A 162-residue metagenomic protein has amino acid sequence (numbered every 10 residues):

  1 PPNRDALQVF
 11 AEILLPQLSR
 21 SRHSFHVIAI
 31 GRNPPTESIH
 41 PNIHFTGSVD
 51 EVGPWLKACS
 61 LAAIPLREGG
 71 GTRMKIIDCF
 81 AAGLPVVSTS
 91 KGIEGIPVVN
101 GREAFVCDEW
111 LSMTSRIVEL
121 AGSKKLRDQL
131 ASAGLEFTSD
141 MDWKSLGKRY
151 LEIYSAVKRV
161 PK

Functional and structural regions predicted by a protein language model:
P1-A58: Conserved catalytic-core segment of nucleotide-activated headgroup transferases in glycan assembly
L7-A11, V27, C79, M113 (+1 more regions): A structural motif in glycosyltransferase catalytic domains
S38, S90-G101, F105-V106: Short acidic/histidine- and often glycine-rich active-site loop of Leloir-type glycosyltransferases that engages
G47, I64-G69, K91-G92: Short Ser/Thr-rich beta->loop micro-motif in glycosyltransferases that lines and helps position the nucleotide-sugar
K57-G71, A82-P85: Acidic donor-binding loop of glycosyltransferase active sites
K75-D78, P85-T89: Short hydrophobic beta-strand element within catalytic cores of glycosyltransferases and related nucleotide-activated
A104-L111, E119-K124: Conserved acidic donor-binding segment of nucleotide-sugar-dependent glycosyltransferases
K125-S155: A charged, aromatic-enriched C-terminal amphipathic alpha-helix characteristic of glycosyltransferases across folds
